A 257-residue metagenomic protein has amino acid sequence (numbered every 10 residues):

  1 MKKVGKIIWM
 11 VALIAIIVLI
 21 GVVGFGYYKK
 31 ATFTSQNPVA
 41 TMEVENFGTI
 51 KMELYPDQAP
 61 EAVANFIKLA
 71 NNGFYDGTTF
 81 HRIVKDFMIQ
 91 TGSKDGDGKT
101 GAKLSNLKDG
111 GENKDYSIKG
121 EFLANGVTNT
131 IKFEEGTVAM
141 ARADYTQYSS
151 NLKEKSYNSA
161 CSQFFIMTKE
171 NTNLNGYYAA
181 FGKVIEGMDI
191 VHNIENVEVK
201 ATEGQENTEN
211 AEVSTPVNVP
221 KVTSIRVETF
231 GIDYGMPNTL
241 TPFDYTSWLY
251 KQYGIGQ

Functional and structural regions predicted by a protein language model:
M1-Q257: Cyclophilin-like peptidyl-prolyl cis-trans isomerases
